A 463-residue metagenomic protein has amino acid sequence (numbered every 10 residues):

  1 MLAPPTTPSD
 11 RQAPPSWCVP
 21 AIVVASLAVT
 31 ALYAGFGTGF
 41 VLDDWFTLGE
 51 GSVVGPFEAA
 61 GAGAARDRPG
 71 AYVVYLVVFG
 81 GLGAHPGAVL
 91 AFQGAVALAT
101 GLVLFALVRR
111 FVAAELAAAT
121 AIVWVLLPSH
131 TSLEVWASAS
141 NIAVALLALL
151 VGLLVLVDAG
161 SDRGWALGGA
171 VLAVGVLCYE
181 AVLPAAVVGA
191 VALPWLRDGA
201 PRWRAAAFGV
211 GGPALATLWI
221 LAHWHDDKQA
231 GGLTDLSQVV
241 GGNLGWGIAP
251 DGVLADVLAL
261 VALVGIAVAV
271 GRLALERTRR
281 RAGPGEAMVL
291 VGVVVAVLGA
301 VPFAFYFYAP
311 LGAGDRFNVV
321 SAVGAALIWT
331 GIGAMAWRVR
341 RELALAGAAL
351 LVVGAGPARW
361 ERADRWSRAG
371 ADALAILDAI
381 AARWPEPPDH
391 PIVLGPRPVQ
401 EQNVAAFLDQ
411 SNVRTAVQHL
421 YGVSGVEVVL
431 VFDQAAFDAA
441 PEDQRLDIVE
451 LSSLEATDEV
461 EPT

Functional and structural regions predicted by a protein language model:
L2-E427, V431-T463: Polytopic membrane enzymes that build or remodel cell-surface glycoconjugates and lipids
